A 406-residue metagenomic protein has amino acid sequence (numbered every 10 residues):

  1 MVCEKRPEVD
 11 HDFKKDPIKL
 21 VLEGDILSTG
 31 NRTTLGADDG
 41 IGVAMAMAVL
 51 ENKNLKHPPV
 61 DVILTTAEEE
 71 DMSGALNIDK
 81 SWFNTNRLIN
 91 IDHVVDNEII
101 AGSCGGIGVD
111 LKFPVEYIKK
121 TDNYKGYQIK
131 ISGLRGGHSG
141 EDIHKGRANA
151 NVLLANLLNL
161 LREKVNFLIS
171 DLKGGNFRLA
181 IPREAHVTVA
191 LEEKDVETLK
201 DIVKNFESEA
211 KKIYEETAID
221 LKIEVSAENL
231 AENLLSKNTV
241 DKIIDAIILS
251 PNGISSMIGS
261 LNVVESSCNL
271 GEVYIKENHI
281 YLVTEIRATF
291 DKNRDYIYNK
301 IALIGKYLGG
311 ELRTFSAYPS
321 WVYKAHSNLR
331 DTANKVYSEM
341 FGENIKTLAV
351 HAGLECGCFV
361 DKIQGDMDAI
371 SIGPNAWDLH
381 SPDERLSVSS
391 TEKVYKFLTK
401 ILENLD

Functional and structural regions predicted by a protein language model:
M1-E70, A75-N86, G108, T239-V240 (+4 more regions): Active-site metal-coordination/substrate-binding segment of hydrolases, especially metallo-dependent peptidases
D61-A150, L158, R162: Fold-level recognition of mixed alpha/beta catalytic cores in primary-metabolism enzymes, strongest
S81, G146-K164, E193-V196, D241-I247 (+4 more regions): His/Asp/Glu-rich mid-to-C-terminal helical/loop segments that flank catalytic regions of hydrolases
G102, K119-Y124, I143-K173, E193-S267: Acidic-enriched catalytic cores of C-N bond-cleaving enzymes acting on peptides and small amides
D142, N149-V152, N156-L172, Y323-D366: Active-site-adjacent substrate-binding region of metalloamidase/peptidase-like peptide-processing proteins
F177, H186-T188, K222-N233, N269-G271 (+2 more regions): A short beta-alpha structural unit
I248, S255-F315: Non-catalytic terminal/interface segments that mediate subunit docking, oligomerization, and allosteric communication
E265-Y281, E285, E343-K400: Zn-dependent metallopeptidase/amidohydrolase metal-coordination segment
